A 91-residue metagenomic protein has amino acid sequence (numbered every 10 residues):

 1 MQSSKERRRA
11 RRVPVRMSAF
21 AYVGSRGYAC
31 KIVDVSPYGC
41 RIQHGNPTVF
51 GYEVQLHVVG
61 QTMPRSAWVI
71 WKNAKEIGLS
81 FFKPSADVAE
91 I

Functional and structural regions predicted by a protein language model:
M1-V35, F82, A86-A89: N-terminal helix initiation/capping motif
A10, Q43-V49: Short, surface-exposed secondary-structure edge patches
M17-V23, G51-M63: Short conserved beta-strand and strand-loop elements enriched in small hydrophobics with frequent Asp/Gly
G24, P37-Y38, K72-E76: Short, conserved beta-turn/loop elements at beta-strand boundaries and strand-helix junctions
R26-Y28, Q61-M63, K75: Short acidic/polar mixed-charge low-complexity motifs
C30-I32, R65-I70: Short beta-strand-centered aromatic/proline hotspots
C40-H44, K75-P84: Short, solvent-exposed secondary-structure boundary/capping segments
V49-Y52, D87-E90: Short, conserved charged micro-motifs
